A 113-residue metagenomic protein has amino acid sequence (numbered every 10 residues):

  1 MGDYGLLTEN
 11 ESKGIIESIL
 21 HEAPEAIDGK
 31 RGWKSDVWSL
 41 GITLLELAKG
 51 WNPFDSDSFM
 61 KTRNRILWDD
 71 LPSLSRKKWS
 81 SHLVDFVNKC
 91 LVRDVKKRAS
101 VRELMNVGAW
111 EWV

Functional and structural regions predicted by a protein language model:
K13-E25: Conserved activation segment of eukaryotic-like protein kinases, specifically the C-terminal portion of the activation
D36: Conserved catalytic-loop aspartate of Hanks-type protein kinases
K49-N52: Structural helix C-cap motif within protein kinase domains
I66-K77: Short proline-rich PxxP-based motifs
K78-L91: Conserved C-terminal C-lobe helix
V92-K97, V101-V113: Terminal C-lobe "cap" of eukaryotic-type protein kinase domains
